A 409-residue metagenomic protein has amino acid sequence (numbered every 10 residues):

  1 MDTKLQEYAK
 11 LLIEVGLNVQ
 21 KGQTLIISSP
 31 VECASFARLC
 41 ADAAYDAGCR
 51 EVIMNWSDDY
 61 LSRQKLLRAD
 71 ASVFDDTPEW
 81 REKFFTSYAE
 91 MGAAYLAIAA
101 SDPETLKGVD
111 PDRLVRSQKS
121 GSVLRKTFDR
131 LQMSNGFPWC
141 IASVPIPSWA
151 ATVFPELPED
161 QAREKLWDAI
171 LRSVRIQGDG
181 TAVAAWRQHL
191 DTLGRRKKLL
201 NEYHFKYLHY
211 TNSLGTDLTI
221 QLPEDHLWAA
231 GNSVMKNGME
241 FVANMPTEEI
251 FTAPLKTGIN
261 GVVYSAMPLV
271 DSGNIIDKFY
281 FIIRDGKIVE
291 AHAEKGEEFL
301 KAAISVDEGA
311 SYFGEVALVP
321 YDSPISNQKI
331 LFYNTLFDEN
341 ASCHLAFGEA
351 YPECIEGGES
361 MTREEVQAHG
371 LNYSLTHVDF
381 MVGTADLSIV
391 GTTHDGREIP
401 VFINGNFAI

Functional and structural regions predicted by a protein language model:
M1-N260, G391, R397-I399, F407-I409: Active-site bordering "gate/hinge" segments that shape substrate access to catalytic or cofactor-binding pockets
K10, N201-Y203, S272-I275, G309 (+2 more regions): Short solvent-exposed loop/turn micro-motifs enriched in small/polar/acidic residues
K107-D110, A150-P155, N232-S233, N274-D277 (+3 more regions): A short secondary-structure junction signal
T252-E308: Long, well-ordered mid-to-C-terminal structural blocks that present hydrophobic/aromatic surfaces
G258-N260, I276-K278, D285-I288, S311-E315 (+3 more regions): Active-site lining segments that contact anionic ligands and/or coordinate catalytic metals
E290-E359: Dual-mode signal for accessory low-complexity, basic/Gly-rich regions
E364-I409: Extended hydrophobic packing segments that form well-structured cores
